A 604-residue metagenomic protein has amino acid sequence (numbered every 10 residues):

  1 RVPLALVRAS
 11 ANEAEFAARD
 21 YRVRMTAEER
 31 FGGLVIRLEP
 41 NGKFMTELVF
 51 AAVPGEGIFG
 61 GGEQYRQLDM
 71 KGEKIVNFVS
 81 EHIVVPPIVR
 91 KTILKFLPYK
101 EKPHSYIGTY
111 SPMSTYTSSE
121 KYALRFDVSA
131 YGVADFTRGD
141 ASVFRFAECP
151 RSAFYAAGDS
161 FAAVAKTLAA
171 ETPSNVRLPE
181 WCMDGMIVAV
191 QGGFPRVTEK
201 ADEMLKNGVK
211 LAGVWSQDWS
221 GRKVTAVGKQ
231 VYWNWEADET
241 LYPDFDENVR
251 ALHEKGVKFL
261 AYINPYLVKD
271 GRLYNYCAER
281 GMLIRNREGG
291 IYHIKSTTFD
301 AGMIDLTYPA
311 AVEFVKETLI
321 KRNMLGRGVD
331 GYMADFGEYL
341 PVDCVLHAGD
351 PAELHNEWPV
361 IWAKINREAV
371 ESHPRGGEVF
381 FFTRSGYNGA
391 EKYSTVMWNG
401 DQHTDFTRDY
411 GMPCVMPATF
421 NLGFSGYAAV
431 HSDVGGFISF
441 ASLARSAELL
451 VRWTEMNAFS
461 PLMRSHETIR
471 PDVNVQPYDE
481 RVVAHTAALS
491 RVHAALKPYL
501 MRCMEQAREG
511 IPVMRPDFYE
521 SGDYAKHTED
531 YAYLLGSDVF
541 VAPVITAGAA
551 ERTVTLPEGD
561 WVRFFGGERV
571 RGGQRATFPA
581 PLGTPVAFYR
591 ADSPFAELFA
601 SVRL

Functional and structural regions predicted by a protein language model:
R1-E180, V188-V190, A201-K206, Y519-S521 (+1 more regions): Catalytic and substrate-binding clefts that recognize carbohydrates or anionic sugar/phosphate headgroups
R177-H347: Aromatic-lined carbohydrate-binding/catalytic grooves of carbohydrate-active enzymes
M183-V188, S216-Q217, H253, V257-D270 (+3 more regions): Aromatic-lined carbohydrate-recognition surfaces of secreted/lumenal glycan-active proteins
L205-A212, D244-L260, R285, R322-D330 (+6 more regions): Secondary-structure transition/capping motifs at alpha-helix termini and the adjoining loop/turn into the next element
A212-W219, D238, L260-N264, R285 (+11 more regions): Generic beta-strand/beta-sheet core signal
L252, M397-P413, L500: Catalytic nucleotidyl-transfer cores of nucleotide-processing enzymes
N286-V329, A363-T404, S465-H485: Alpha-amylase-like alpha-glycosidases and glucanotransferases acting on alpha-linked glucans and related
E368-E378, G386-N399, L422-S432, F437-L604: Catalytic core of carbohydrate-active enzymes
